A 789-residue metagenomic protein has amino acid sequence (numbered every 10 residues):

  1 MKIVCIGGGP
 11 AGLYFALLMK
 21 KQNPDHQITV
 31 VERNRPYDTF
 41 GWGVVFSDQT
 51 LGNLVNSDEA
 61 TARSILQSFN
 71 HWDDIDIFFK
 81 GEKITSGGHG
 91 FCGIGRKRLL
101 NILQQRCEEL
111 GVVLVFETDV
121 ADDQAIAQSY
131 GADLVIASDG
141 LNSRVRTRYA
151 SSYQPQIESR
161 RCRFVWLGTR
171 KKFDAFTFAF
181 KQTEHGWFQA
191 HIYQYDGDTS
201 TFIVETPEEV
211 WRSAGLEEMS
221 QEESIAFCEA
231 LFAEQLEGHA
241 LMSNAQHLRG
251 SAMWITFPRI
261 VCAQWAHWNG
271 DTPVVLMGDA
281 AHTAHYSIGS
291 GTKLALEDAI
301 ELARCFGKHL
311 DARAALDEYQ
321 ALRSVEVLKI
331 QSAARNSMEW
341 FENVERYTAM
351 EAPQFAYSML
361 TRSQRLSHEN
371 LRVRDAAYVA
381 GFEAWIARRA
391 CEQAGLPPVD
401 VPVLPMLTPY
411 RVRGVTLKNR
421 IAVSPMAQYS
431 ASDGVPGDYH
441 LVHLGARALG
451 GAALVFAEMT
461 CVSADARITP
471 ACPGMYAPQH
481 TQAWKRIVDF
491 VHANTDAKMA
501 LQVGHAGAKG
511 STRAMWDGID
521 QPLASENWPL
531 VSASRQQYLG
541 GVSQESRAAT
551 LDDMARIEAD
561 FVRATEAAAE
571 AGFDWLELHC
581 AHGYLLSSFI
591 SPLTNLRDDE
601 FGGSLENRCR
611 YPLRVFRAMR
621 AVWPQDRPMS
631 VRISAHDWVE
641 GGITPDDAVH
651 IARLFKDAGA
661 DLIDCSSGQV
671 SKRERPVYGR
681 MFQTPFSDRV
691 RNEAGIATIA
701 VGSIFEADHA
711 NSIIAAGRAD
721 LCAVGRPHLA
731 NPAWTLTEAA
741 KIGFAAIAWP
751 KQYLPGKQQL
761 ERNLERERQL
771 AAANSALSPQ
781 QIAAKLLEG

Functional and structural regions predicted by a protein language model:
M1-W72, F78, G88-R98, G291: Glycine-rich FAD cofactor-binding loop and adjacent beta-loop-alpha segment at the N-terminus of flavoprotein
G8-L18, I136-A137, M253-N336, W340: Conserved mid-domain beta->alpha element of the FAD-binding
L17-K21, Q105, T147, R304 (+4 more regions): Short, well-ordered alpha-helices that flank and scaffold nucleotide-derived cofactor binding pockets
T29, V274-L276, V455, C722-A723: Residue-level marker for buried hydrophobic side chains located in beta-strands that build the well-ordered beta-sheet
D48-W166, V379-R388: Conserved N-terminal helical subregion
S129-F257, V261, A266-G270: Conserved FAD-binding catalytic core of PHBH/FMO-like flavoproteins
R304-G395: C-terminal helical "tail/cap" subdomain of flavin- and related membrane-associated enzymes
G381-G789: Flavin-dependent oxidoreductase catalytic cores
